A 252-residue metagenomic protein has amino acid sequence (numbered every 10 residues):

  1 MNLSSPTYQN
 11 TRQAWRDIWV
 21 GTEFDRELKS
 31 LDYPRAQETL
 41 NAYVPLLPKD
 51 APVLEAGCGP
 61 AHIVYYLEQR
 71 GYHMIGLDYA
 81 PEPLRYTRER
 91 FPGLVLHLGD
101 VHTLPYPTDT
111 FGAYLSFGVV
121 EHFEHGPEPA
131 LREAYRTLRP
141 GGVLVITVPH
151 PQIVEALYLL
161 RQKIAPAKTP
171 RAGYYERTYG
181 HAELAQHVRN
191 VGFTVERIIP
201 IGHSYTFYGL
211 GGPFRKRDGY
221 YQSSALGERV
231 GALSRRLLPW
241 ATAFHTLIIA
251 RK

Functional and structural regions predicted by a protein language model:
M1-P107, A113-F117, L131, A243-T246: Conserved N-terminal segment of class I S-adenosyl-L-methionine
M74, L144-V145: A short hydrophobic/small-residue beta-strand
L115-H125: A short SAM/SAH-binding and catalytic strip from SAM-dependent methyltransferases
E128-V143: A short glycine-rich, Lys/Arg-flanked "PGG" loop and its adjoining helix->strand segment in the class I
V145-A167: Conserved class I S-adenosyl-L-methionine
Q162, P166-E183: Acceptor-substrate binding/catalytic loop of class I
F193-Q222: Conserved catalytic loop of SAM-dependent methyltransferase domains
W240-K252: Core SAM-dependent methyltransferase catalytic element
